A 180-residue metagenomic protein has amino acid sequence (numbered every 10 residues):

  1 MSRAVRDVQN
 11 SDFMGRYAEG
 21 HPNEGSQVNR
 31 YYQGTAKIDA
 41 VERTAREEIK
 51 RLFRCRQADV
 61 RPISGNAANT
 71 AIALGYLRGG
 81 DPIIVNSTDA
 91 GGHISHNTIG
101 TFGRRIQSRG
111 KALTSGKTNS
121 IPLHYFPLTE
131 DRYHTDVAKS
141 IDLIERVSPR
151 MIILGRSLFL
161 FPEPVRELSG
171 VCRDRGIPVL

Functional and structural regions predicted by a protein language model:
F13, A18-A67, P122: Conserved N-terminal alpha-helix of the aminotransferase class I/II PLP-enzyme fold
Q57-V60, M151-G155, L180: Short catalytic-loop micro-motif centered on adjacent basic/acidic residues
R61-P62, V85-T88, G155-R156: Glycine-rich, histidine-containing beta strand-loop boundary motifs that form or position
T70-L74, I94-G100, D136, E163-E167: Short acidic, glycine/serine/threonine-rich loops at helix termini
L77-H93: Conserved PLP-anchoring active-site segment centered on the Schiff-base-forming lysine
I99-L154, P162: PLP-dependent aminotransferase-class I/II
L160-L180: Catalytic PLP-binding core of fold-type I/II PLP enzymes
